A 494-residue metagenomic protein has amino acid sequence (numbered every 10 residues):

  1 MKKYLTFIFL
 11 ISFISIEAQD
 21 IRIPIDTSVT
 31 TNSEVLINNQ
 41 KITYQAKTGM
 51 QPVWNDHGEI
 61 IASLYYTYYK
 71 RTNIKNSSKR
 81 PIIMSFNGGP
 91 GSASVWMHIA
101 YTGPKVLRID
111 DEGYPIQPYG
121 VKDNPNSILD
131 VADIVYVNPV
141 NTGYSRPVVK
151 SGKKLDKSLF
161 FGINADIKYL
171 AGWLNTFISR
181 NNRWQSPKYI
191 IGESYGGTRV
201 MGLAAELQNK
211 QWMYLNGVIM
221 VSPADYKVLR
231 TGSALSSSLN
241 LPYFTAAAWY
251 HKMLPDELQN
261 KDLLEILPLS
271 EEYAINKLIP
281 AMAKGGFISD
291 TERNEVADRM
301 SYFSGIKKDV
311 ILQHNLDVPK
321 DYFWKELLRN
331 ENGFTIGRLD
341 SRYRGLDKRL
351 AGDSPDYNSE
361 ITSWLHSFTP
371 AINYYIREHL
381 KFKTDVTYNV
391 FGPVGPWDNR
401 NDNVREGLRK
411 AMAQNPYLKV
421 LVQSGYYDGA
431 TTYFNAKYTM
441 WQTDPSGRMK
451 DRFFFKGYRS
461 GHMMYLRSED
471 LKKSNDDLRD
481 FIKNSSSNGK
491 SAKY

Functional and structural regions predicted by a protein language model:
A18-I82, A100, A492: Catalytic-loop region of hydrolases
G58-L159, W441: N-terminal cap/lid subdomain of alpha/beta-hydrolase-fold enzymes
P104-R108, A204, Q208-R299: A catalytic-pocket lid/entrance helix-loop region that shapes and gates access to the active site across common
L129-D130, P139, L159-I178: Alpha/beta-hydrolase active-site loop
R183-Y195: Alpha/beta-hydrolase fold nucleophile elbow
G285-T431: Alpha/beta-hydrolase fold catalytic core
L418, T432-Q442: Short alpha-helix in the alpha/beta-hydrolase fold that links the catalytic acid
R459-D470: Catalytic histidine-centered segment of alpha/beta-hydrolase-like enzymes
